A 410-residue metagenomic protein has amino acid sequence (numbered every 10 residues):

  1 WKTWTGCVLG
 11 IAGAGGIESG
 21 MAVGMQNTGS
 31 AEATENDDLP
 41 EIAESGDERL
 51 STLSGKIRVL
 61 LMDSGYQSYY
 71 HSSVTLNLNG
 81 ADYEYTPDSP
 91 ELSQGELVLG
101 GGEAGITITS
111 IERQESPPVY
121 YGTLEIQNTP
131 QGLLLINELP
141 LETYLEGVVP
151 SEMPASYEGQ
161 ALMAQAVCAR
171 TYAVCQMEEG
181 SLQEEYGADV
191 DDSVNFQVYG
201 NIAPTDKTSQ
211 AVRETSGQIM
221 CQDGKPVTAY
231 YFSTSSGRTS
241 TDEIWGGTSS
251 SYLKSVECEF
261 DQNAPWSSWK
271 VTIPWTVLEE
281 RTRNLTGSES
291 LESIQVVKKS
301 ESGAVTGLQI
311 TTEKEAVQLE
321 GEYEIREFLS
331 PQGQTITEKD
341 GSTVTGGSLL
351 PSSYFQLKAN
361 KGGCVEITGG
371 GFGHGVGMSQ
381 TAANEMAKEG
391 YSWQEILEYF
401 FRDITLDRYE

Functional and structural regions predicted by a protein language model:
W1-E410: Conserved, single-site charged/polar hotspot
